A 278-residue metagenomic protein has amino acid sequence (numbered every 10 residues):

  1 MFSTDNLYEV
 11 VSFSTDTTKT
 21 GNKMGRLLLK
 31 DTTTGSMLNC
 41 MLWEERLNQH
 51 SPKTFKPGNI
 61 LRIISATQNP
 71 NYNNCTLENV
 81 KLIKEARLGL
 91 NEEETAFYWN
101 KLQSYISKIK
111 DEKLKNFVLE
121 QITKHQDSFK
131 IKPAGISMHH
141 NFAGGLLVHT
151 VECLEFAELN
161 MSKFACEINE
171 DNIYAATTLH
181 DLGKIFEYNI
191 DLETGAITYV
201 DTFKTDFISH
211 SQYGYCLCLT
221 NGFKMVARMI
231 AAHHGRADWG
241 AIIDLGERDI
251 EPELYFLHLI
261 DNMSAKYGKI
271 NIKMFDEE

Functional and structural regions predicted by a protein language model:
M1-L7: OB-fold nucleic-acid-binding modules
F13-M24, S36-N39, E45-G89: OB-fold single-stranded nucleic acid-binding module
R26-D31: Short, acidic/hydrophobic/Gly-rich beta-strand patch recurrent on exposed beta strands that often constitutes part
E85-D201: Acidic/His-rich, divalent-metal-binding segments that scaffold phosphate/diphosphate chemistry
Y174-T177, E187, L192, V200-T205 (+1 more regions): Histidine/acidic-rich helix-loop-helix segments that form or flank divalent-metal centers in metalloenzyme catalytic
